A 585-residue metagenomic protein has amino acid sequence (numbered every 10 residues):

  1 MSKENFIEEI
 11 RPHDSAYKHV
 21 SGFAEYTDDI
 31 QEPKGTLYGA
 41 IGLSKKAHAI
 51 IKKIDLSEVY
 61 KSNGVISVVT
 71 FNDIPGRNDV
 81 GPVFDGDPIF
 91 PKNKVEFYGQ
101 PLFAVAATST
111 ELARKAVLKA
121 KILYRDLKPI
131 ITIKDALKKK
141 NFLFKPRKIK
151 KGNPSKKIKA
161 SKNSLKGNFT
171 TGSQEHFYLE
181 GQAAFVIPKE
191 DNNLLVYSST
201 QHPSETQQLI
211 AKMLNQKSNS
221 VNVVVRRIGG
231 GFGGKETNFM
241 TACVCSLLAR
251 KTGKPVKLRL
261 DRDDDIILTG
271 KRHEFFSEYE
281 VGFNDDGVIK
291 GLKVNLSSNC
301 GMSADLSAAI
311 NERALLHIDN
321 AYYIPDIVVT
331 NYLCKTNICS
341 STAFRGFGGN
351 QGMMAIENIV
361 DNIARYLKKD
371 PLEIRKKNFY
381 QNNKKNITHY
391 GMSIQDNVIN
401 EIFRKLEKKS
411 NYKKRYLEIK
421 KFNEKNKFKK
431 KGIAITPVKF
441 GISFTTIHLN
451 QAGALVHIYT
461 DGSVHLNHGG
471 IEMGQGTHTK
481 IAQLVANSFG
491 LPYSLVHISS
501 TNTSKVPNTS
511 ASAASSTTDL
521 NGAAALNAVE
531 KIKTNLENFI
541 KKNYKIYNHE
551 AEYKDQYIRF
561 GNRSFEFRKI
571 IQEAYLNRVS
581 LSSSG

Functional and structural regions predicted by a protein language model:
M1-H19, A24, D28, P33 (+10 more regions): Cofactor-centric catalytic regions
M1-P146, G167, T241, K251 (+2 more regions): Flexible, low-hydrophobicity surface segments
I158-A184, D191: Soluble metallo-hydrolase cores and metallopeptidase-like ectodomains found primarily in the secretory/periplasmic
A184, K189-L194, S199-V224: A conserved hydrophobic secondary-structure block that centers on an alpha-helix together with its immediately flanking
Y323-S341, S499-N502: A glycine-rich, basic-preceded beta-loop-alpha segment at the flavin cofactor/substrate interface of flavin-utilizing
I324, S340-G352, A514: A short glycine-threonine-serine/GTX helix/turn-capping micro-motif
